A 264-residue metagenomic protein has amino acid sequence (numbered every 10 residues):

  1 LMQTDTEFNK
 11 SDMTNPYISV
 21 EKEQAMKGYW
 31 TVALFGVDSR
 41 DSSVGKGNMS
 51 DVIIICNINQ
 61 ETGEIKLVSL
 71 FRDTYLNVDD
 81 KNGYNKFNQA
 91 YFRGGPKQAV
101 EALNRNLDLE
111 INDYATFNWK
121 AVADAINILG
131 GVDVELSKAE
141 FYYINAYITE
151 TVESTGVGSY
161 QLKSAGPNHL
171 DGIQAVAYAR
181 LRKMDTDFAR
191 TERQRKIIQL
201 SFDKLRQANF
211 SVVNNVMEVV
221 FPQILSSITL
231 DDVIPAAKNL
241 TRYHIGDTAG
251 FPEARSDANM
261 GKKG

Functional and structural regions predicted by a protein language model:
L1-G264: Non-catalytic, solvent-exposed segments at the cell envelope interface
